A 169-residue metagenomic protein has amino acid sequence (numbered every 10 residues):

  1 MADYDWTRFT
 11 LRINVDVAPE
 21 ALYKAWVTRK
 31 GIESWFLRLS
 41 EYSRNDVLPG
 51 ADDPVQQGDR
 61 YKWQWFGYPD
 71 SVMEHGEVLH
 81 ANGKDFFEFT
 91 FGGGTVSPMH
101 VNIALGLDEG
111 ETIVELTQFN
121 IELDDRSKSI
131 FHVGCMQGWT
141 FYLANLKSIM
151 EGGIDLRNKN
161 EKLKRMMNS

Functional and structural regions predicted by a protein language model:
M1-T10, S169: Short acidic N-proximal helix/loop "leader" segments that mark the beginning of a domain or an inter-domain linker
T10, K30-H75, N158-E161, R165-N168: Short beta-edge strand/loop motif at the mouth of beta-sheet-based domains
V17-W35: Amphipathic alpha-helical segments
A18-E20, L79-D85, A104-I113: A short, structured loop/turn motif at beta-sheet edges
L22-Y23, I32, Y61, V78 (+4 more regions): Hydrophobic pocket/interface hotspot
W63-G93: Helix-adjacent hinge/juxtasegments
F91-T140: Beta-strand/loop substructures that line and gate deep hydrophobic ligand-binding cavities in soluble
N120-S169: A conserved amphipathic terminal alpha-helix motif
